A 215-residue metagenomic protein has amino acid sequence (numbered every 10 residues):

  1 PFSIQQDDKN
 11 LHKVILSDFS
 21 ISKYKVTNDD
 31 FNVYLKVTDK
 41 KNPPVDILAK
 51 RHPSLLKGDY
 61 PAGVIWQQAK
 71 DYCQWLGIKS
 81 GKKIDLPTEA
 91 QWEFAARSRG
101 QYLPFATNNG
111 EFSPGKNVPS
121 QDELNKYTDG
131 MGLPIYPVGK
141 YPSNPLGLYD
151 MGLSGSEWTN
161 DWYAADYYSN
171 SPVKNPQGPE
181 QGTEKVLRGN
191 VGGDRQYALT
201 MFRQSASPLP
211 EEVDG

Functional and structural regions predicted by a protein language model:
P1-D8, N170-P176, P210: Low-complexity, polar-biased intrinsically disordered regions enriched in Pro/Ser/Thr/Gly
P1-V45, V64-Q67, L153: A short glycine-rich, aromatic-capped structural motif
N10-L11, A49-P53: A short alpha-helix capping/helix-coil boundary motif
V45-D46, Q196: Active-site-adjacent bridging/hinge elements
R51, L55-R203: Functional-site microenvironments in short loops/helix caps that host divalent-cation chemistry
S205-L209: Short, positively biased Gly/Pro-containing turn/loop motifs at secondary-structure boundaries
V213-G215: Short, structured beta-strand segments at or near domain termini in extracellular proteins/domains
